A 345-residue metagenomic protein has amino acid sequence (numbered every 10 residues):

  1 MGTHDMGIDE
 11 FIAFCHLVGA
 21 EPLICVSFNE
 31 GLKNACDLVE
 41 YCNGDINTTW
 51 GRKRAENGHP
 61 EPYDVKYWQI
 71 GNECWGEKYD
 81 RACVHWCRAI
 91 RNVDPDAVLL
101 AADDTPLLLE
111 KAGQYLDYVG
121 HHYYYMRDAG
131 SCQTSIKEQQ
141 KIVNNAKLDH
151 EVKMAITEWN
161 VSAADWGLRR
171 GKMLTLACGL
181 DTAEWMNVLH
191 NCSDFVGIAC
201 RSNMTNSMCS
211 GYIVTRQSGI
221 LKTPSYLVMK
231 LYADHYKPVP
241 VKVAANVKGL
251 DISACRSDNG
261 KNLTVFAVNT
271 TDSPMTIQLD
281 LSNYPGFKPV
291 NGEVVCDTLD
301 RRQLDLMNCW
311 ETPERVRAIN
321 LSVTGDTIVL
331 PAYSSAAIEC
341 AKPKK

Functional and structural regions predicted by a protein language model:
M1-D117, K137: N-terminal catalytic cores of secreted or lumenal carbohydrate-active enzymes
G7-P22, V93-D94, V143-D149, V188-V196 (+2 more regions): A structural motif corresponding to the C-terminal end of an alpha-helix and its immediate exit/capping segment
C15, L38, W68, V119 (+4 more regions): Conserved, mostly hydrophobic/aromatic
E30-N34, G71, W75-Y79, P106-L109 (+6 more regions): Flexible loop/turn segments at secondary-structure boundaries
P60-D64, C74-L189: Active-site neighborhood of glycoside hydrolase catalytic domains
A155-N262: Aromatic/acidic polysaccharide-binding cleft in carbohydrate-active enzymes
G249-K288, C296, Y333-E339: Carbohydrate-binding surface patches
P285-L330: Acidic, Ser/Thr/Pro-rich beta/coil linker or hinge segments at domain junctions
